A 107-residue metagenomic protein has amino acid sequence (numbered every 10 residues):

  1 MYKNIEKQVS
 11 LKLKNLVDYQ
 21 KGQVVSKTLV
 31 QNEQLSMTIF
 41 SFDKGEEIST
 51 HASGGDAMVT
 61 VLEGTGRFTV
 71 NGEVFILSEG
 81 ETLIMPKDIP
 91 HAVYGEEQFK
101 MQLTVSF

Functional and structural regions predicted by a protein language model:
M1-Q34, T69: A short, N-terminal "cap"/entry segment at the start of jelly-roll beta-barrel domains of the cupin/DSBH fold
G22-Q23, S36-S53: Conserved short histidine dyad/triad with adjacent acidic residue
V30-N32, D43, S53, V61 (+2 more regions): A short, compositionally biased micro-patch
G55-R67, N71: Glycine- and acidic-residue-biased ligand/ion/polar-headgroup-sensing regions
L62-E63, S78-E79, E97: A cytosolic small-molecule/anion-sensing beta-strand core signal
G72-K87: Short acidic-glycine-tyrosine-enriched beta hairpin
K87-F107: Ligand-binding loop in jelly-roll beta-barrel domains
